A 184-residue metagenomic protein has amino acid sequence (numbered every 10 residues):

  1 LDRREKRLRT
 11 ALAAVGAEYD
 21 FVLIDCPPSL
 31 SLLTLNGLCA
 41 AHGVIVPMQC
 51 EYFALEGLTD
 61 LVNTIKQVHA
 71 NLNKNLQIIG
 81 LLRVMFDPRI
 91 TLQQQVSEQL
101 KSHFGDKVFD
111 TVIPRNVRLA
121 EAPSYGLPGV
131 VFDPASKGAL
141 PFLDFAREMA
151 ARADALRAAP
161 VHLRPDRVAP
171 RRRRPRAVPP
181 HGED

Functional and structural regions predicted by a protein language model:
L1, A54-G57, G138: Short, conserved glycine- and acidic-residue-centered signature motifs in active-site or ligand-binding loops
L1-L8: Short glycine-rich substrate-engagement loop in P-loop NTPases that contacts/grips substrate
E5, E51, E56, E121 (+1 more regions): Acidic-residue sensor for enzyme active/binding pockets
R7, D60, P141: Charged catalytic carboxylate motif
L8-L12, C26, F145, M149: Generic hydrophobic alpha-helical segments
A13-V117: Conserved catalytic-core segment of NTP-binding enzymes
A70-D184: C-terminal lobe/tail of nucleotide-utilizing enzymes
